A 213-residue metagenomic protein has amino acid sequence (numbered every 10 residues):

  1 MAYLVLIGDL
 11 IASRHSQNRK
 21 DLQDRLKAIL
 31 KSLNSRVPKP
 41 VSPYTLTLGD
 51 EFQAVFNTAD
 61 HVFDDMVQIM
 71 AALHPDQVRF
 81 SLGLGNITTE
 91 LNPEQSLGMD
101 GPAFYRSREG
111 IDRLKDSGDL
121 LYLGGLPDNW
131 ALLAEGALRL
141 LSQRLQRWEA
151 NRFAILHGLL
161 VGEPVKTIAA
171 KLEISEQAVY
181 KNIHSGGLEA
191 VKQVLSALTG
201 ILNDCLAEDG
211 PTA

Functional and structural regions predicted by a protein language model:
M1-A213: Regulatory and interdomain segments flanking nucleotide-handling catalytic cores in signaling/defense enzymes
